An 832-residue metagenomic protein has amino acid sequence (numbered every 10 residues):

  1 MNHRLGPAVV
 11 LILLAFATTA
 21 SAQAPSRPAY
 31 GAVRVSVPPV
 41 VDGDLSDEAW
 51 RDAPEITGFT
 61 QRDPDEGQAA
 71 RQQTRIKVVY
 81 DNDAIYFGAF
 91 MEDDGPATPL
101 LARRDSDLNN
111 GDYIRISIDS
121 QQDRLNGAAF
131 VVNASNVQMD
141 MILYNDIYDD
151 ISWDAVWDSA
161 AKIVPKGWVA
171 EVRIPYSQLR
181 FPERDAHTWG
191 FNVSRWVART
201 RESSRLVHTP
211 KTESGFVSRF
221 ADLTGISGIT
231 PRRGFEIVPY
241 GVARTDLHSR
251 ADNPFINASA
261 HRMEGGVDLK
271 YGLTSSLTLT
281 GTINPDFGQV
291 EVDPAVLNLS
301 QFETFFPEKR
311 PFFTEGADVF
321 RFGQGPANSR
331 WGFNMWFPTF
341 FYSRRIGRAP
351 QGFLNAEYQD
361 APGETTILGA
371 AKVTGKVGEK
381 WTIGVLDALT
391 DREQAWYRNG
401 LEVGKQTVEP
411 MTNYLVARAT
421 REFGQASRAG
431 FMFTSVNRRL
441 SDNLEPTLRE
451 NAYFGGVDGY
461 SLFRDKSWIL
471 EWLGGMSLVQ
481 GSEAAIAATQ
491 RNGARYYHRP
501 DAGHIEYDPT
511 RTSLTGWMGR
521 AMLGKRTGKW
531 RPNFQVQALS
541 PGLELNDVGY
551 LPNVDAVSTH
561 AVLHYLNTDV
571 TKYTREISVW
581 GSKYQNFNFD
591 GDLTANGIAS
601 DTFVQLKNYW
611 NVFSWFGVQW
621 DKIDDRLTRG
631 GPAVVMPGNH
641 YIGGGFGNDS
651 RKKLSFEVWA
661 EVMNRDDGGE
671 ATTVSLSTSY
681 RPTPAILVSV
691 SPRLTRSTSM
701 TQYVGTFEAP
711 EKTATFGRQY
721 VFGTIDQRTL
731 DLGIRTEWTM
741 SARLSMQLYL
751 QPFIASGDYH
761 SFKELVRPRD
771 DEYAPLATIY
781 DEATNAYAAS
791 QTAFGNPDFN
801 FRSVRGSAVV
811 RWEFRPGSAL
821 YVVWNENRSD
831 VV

Functional and structural regions predicted by a protein language model:
M1-R4: N-terminal secretory signal peptides that target proteins for export/translocation
P7-A17: Bacterial N-terminal signal peptides
A22-E422, S427-M432, R439-L440: Structural preference for beta-rich elements and adjacent junctions enriched in aromatics
P99-L100, R250-N253, W396-G400, S441-L444 (+4 more regions): Short acidic, glycine/proline-rich loop/turn micro-motifs
D112-I114, W189-V197, I256-V267, F302-F305 (+7 more regions): Short secondary-structure subsegments characteristic of cysteine-rich extracellular domains
P231-T280, Y414-I505, I577-G581, Y641-R665 (+3 more regions): Surface-exposed extracellular loop regions of Gram-negative outer-membrane beta-barrel proteins
F255-N257, S300, A361, V403-P410 (+6 more regions): Alpha-helix capping and helix-loop boundary segments enriched in small/acidic/polar residues
T366, T374, F463-V832: Exposed, low-structure sequence patches enriched in small/polar residues
